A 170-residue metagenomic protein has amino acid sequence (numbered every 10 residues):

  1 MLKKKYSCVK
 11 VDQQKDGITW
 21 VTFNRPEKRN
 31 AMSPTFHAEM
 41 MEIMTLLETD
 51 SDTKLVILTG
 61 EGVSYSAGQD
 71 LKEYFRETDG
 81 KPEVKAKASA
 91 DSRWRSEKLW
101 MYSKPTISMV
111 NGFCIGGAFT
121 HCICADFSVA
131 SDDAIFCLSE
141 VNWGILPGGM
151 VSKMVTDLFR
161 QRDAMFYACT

Functional and structural regions predicted by a protein language model:
M1-E61: Conserved CoA-thioester-binding segment of acyl-CoA-metabolizing enzymes
K5-C8, M41-T45, S92-E97, C114 (+2 more regions): A generic local structural motif
V21, L58, D70, H121-C122: Hydrophobic/aromatic residues within transmembrane alpha-helices of multi-pass small-molecule transporters
N24, N30, G68-D70, G112 (+1 more regions): Conserved phosphate-binding and hydrolysis motifs of nucleotide-dependent enzymes
N24, T59, E77, S131 (+1 more regions): Conserved residues at the C-terminal ends of beta-strands
P26-R29, V63, G68, D133-I135: A short, glycine- and basic residue-enriched loop/turn that sits immediately adjacent to a domain's principal
D52, G60-K98, C114, N142-G144: Glycine- (often His-adjacent) and acidic-residue-rich active-site loop that binds/positions the CoA thioester
K98-T170: Crotonase-fold acyl-CoA enzyme core
